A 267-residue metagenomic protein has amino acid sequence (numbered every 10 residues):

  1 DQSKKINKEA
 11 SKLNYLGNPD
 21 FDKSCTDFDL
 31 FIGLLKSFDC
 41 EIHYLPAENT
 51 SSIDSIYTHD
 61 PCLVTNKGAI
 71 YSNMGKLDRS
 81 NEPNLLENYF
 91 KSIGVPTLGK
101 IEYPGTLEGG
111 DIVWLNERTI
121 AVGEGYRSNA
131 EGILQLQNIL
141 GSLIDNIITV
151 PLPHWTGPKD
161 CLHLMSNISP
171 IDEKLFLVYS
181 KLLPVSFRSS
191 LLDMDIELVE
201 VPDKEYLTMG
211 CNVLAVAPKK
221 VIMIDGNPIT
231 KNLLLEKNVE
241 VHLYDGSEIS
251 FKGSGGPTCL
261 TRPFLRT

Functional and structural regions predicted by a protein language model:
D1-T267: The feature marks the mature, well-folded catalytic cores of soluble enzymes
